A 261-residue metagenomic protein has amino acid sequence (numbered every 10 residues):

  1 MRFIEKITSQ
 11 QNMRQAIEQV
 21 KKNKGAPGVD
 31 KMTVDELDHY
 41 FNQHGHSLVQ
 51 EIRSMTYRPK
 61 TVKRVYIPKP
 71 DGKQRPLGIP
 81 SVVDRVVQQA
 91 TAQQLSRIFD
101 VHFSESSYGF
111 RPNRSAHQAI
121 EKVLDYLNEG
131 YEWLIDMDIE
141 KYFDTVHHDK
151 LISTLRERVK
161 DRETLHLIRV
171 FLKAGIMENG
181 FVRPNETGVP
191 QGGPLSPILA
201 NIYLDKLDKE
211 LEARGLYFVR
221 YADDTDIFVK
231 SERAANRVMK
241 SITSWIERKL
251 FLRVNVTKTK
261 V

Functional and structural regions predicted by a protein language model:
M1-Y40: Non-catalytic, polymerase-adjacent accessory regions of viral genome-replication enzymes
H44, L48-I52, T56-Y66, P70 (+1 more regions): Conserved polymerase palm-domain catalytic core
P76-S81: Conserved phosphate-binding loops in nucleotide/dinucleotide-binding enzymes
D84, Q88, V159: "…together with the soluble PPM/PP2C metallo-phosphatase catalytic core" -> "…together with the soluble PPM/PP2C
S96-H102: Short helix-capping/linker segments at secondary-structure and domain boundaries
